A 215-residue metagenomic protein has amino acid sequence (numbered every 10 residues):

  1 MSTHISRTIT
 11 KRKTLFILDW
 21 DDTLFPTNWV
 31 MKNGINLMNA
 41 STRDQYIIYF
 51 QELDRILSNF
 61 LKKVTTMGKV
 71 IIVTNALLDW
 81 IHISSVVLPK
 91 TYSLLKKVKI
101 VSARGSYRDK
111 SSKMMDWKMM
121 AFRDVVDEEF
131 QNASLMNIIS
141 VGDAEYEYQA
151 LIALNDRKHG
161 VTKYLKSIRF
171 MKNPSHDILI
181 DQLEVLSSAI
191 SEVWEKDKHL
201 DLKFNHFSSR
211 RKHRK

Functional and structural regions predicted by a protein language model:
M1-M115, D177: Alpha-helical substrate-recognition element adjacent to the catalytic core
R7, T66, D79-K215: C-terminal cap/substrate-recognition subdomain and adjoining C-terminal extension of metal-dependent phosphatase-like
